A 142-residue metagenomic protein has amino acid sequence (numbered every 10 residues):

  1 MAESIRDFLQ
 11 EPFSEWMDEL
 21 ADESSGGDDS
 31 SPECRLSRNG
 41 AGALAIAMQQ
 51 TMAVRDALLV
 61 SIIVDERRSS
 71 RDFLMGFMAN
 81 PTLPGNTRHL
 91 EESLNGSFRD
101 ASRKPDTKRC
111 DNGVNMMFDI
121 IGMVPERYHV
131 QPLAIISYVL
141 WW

Functional and structural regions predicted by a protein language model:
M1-W142: Charged, compositionally biased boundary regions
